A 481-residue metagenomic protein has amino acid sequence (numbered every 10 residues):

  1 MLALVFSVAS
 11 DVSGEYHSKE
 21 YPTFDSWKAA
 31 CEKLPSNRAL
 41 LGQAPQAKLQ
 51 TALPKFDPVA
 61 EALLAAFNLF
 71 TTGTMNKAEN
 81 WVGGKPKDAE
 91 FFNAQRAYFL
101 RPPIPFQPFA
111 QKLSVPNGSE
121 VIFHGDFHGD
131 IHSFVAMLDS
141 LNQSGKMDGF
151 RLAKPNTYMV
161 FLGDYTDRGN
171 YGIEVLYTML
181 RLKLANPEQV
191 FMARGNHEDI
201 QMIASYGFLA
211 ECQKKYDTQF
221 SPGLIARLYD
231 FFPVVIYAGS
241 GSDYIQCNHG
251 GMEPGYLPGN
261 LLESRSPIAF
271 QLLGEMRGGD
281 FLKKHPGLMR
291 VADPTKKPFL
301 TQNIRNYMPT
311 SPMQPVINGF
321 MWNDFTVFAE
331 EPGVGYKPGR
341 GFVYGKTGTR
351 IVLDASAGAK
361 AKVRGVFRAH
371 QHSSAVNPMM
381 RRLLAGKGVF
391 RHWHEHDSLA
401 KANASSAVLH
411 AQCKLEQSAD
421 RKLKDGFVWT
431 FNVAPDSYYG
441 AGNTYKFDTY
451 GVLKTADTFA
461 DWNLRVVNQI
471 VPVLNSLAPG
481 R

Functional and structural regions predicted by a protein language model:
M1-L2: Sec-dependent signal peptide recognition, specifically the positively charged N-region followed immediately by
V5-R481: Feature recognizes metal-dependent phosphohydrolase scaffolds
